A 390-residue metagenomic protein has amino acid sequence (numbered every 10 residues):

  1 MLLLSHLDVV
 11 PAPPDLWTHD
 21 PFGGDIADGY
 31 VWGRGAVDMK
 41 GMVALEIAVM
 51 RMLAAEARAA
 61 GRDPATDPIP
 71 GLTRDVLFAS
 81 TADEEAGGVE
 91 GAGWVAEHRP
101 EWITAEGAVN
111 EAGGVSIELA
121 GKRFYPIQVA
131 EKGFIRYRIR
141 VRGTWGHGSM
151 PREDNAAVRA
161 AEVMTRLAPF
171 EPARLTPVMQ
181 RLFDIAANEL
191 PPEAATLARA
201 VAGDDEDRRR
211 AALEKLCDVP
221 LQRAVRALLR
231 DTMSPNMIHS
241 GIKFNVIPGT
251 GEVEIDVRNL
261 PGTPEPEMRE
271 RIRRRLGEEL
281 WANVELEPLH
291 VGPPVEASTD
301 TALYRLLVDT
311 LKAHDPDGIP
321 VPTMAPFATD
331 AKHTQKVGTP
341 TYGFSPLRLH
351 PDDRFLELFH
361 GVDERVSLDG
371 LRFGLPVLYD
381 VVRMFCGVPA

Functional and structural regions predicted by a protein language model:
L2-L77: Active-site metal-coordination/substrate-binding segment of hydrolases, especially metallo-dependent peptidases
L7-D8, L167-P172, R273-A282: A common structural junction motif
V10, S116-E118, A173-I242, G249 (+3 more regions): An extended, acidic, His-containing surface patch that forms the Zn2+-binding/catalytic region of metallohydrolases
A48-A55, E162-R166, V257, D380-R383: Short glycine/serine- and small hydrophobic-enriched flexible loop segments
D63-P64, I69-N155: Histidine/acidic-residue-rich, glycine-tolerant segments that coordinate divalent metal ions
A130, P151-E153, R226, K243-P248: Short, solvent-exposed beta-strand/turn "edge" segments of beta-rich domains on protein surfaces
V141, V257-N259: Hydrophobic beta-strand positions in extracellular immunoglobulin-like domains
D154, M268-L276: Short amphipathic alpha-helices in soluble, non-transmembrane regions that often serve as interface/regulatory elements
